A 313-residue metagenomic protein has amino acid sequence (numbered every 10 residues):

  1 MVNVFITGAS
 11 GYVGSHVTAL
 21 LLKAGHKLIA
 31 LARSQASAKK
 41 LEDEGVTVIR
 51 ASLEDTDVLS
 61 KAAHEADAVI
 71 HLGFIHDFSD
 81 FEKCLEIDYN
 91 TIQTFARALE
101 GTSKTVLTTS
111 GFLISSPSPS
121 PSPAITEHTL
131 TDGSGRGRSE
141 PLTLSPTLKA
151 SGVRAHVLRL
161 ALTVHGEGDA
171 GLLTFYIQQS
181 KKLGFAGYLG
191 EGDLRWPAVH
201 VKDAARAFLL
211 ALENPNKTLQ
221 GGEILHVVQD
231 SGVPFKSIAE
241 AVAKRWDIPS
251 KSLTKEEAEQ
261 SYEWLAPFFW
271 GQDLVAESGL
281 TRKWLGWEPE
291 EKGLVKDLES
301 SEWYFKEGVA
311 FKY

Functional and structural regions predicted by a protein language model:
V2-H26: N-terminal Rossmann NAD(P)H-binding glycine-rich loop of SDR-like oxidoreductase domains
I29, I75, N90-G135, H156: Conserved Rossmann-fold NAD(P)-dependent oxidoreductase catalytic core, especially the SDR/UDP-sugar
A30-R97: NAD(P)H-binding glycine-rich loop region in Rossmannoid oxidoreductase-like domains and their noncatalytic homologs
L144-E167: Conserved beta-loop-beta element that borders a ligand/cofactor-binding pocket
A161-R195: NAD(P)-dependent short-chain dehydrogenase/reductase
V201, Q260-E288: Conserved C-terminal active-site "lid" loop/helix of NAD(P)H-dependent oxidoreductases that clamps the redox cofactor
A207-A266, F311-Y313: Mid/C-terminal beta-alpha module of Rossmann-like enzyme folds, strongest in SDR-family dehydrogenases/epimerases
K292-Y313: Amphipathic terminal alpha-helices
